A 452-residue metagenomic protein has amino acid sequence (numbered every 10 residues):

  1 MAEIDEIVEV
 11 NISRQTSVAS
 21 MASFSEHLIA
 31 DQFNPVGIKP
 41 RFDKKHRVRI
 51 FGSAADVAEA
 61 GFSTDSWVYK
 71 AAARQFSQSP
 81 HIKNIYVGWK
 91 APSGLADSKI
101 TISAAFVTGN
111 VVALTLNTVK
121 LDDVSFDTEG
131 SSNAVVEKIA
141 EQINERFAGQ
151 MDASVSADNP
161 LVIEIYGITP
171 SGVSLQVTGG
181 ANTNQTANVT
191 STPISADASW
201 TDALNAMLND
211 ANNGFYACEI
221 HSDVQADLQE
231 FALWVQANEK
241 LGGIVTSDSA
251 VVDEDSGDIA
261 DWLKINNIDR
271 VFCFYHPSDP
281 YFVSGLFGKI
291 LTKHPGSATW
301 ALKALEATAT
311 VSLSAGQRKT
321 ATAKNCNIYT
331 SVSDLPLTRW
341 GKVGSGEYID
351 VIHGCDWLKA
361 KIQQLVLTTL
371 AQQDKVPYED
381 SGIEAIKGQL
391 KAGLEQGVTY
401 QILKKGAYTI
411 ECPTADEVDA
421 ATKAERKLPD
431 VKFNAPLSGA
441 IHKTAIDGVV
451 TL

Functional and structural regions predicted by a protein language model:
M1-S103, V107-N110, N188-N205, N212-Y216 (+3 more regions): N-terminal polar alpha-helical/low-complexity "assembly arms" that mediate subunit docking, oligomerization
M1-S63, S333-L452: Structured, hydrophobic secondary-structure cores that serve as assembly/anchoring elements
N11-S13, I29-Q32, G88-K90, S103 (+8 more regions): A structural detector for beta-sheet-dominated domains
S53, A58-E59, A104-T178: Extended, beta-strand-rich, solvent-exposed assembly scaffolds of outer structural proteins
W89-A91, E141, E145, N205-Q372 (+3 more regions): A glycine- and small-residue-enriched flexible loop/hinge signal that marks low-structured segments
E129-G130, A196-A206, Y378-S381: Surface-exposed ligand/attachment interfaces on beta-rich extracellular proteins
S132-V136, A140, L228, I383 (+1 more regions): Generic alpha-helical secondary structure
A181-Q185: C-terminal, low-ordered peptide segments at domain boundaries
